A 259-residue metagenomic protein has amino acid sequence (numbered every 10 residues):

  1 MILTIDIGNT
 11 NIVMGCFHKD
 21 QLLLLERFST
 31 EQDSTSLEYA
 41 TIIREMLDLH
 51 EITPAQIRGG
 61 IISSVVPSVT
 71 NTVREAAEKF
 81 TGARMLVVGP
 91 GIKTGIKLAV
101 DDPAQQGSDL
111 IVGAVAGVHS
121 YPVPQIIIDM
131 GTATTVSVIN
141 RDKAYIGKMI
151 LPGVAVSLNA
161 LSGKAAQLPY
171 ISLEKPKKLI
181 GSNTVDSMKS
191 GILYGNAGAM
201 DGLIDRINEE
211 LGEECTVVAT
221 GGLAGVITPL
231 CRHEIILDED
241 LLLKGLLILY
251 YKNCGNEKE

Functional and structural regions predicted by a protein language model:
M1-L25, G117, V123-Y145, L161 (+1 more regions): Gly/Thr-rich phosphate-binding beta-strand-loop-beta motif of the actin/hexokinase/Hsp70
M1-V87, I92: N-terminal glycine/serine-rich phosphate-binding loop of ATP-dependent small-molecule kinases, especially carbohydrate
F28-D33, P90-G91, I150-V156, D240-I248: Short, acidic/turn-prone active-site loops that include or flank metal/cofactor- and phosphate-binding residues
D48, I52, E78, G82-A83 (+6 more regions): Generic secondary-structure signature for well-ordered alpha-helical cores
I52-Q106, D142-G147, G153-V154, S182-L193 (+3 more regions): Short beta-strand-loop/turn "lid" adjacent to the catalytic site in phosphate-handling enzymes
G95-Q125, G245-G255: Conserved phosphate-binding catalytic cores of ATP/NTP-utilizing and phosphoryl-transfer enzymes
I111-V112, A166, L193, G225 (+2 more regions): Glycine-rich phosphate-binding/hydrolytic loop that grips phosphoryl groups
I139, A144, L151-E210: Active-site rim beta-loop-alpha module in soluble metabolic enzymes
